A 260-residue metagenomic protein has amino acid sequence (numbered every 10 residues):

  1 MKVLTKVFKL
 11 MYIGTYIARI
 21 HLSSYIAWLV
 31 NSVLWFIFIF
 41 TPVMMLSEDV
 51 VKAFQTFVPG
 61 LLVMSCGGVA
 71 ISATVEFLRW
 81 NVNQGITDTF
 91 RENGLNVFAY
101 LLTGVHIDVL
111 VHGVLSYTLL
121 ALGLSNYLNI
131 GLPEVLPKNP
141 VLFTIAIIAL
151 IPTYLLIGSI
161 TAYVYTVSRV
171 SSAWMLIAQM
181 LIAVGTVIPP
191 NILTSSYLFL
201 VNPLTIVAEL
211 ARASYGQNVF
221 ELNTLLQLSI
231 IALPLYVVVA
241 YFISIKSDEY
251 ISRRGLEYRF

Functional and structural regions predicted by a protein language model:
M1-V30: Aromatic- and glycine-rich beta-strand/loop motifs that create alpha-glucan
M1-Y12, T153-I157, S195-T205: Short, membrane-interfacial amphipathic segments enriched in basic
V50, I71-N93: Transmembrane helix boundary and interhelical loop/hinge segments in multi-pass membrane proteins
T56-T74: Long, hydrophobic alpha-helical segments
V97, D108-S168, L226-I230, V238-Y241: Alpha-helical transmembrane segments and their short interhelical loops
P133, T186-Y236: Membrane-interfacial helix-loop-helix junctions in multi-pass membrane proteins
V164-V201: Transmembrane helix segments
I231-F260: Junction motif at the cytosolic side of a transmembrane helix
